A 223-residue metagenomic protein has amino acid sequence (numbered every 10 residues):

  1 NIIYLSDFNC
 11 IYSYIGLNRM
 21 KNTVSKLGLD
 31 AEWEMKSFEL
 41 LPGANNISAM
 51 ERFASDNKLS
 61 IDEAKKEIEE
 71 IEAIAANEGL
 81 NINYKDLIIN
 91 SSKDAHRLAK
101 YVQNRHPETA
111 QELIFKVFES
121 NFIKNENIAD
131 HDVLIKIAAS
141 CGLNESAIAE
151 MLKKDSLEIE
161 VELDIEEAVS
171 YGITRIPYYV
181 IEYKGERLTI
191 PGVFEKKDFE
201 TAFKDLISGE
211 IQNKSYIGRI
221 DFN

Functional and structural regions predicted by a protein language model:
I2-D7, Y12-L29, K100, N104 (+2 more regions): C-terminal cap of thioredoxin/glutaredoxin-like
L17-N121: Structural alpha/beta surface segment adjacent to cysteine/selenocysteine redox centers across thiol/disulfide enzymes
